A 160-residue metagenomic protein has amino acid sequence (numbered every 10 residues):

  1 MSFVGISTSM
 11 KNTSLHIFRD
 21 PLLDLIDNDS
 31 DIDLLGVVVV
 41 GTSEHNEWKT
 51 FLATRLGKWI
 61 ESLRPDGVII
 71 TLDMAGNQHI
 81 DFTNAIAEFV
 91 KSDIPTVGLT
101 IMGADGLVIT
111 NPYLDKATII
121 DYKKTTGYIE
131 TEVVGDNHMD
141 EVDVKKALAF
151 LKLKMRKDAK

Functional and structural regions predicted by a protein language model:
M1-K160: An N-terminal assembly and electron-transfer interface module characteristic of large anaerobic redox and radical
